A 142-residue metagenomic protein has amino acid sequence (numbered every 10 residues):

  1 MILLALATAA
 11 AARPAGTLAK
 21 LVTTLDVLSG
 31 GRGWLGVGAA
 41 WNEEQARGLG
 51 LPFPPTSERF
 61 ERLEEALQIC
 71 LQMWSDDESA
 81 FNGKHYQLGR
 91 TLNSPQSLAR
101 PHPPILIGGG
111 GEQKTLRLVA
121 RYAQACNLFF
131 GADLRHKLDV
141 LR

Functional and structural regions predicted by a protein language model:
M1-R142: Active-site-adjacent structural elements that line small-molecule/cofactor binding pockets in enzymes
